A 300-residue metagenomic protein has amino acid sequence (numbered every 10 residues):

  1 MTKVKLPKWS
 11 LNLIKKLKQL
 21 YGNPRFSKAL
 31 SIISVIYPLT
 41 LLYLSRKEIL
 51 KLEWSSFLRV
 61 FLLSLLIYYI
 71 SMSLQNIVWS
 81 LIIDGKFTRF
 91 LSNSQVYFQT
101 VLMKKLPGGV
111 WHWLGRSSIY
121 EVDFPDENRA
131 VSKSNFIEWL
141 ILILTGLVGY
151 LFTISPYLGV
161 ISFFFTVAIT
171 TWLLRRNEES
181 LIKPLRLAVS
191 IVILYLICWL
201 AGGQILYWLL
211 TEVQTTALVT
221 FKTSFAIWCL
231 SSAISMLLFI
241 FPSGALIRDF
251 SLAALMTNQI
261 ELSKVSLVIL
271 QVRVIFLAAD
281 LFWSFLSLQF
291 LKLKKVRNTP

Functional and structural regions predicted by a protein language model:
M1-F98, L144-I240, I247, L252-P300: Predominantly cytoplasmic-facing regulatory/coupling regions of multi-pass membrane proteins
S94-E121: Extended non-transmembrane interhelical loops and adjacent amphipathic helices of multipass membrane proteins
T100, R129-N135, V268-V272: Hydrophobic alpha-helical segments of secondary membrane carriers
K105-L106, K133, G244-I247: Alpha-helical architecture
L106-V110, F241-P242, Q259: Residues at alpha-helix boundaries and short interhelical turns
V110-R116, A245-L252: Transmembrane helix boundary and interhelical loop/hinge segments in multi-pass membrane proteins
L114, N128-V131, I240-F241: Hydrophobic alpha-helical membrane segments of integral membrane proteins
I119-F152, G159: Hydrophobic alpha-helical segments and helix pairs
